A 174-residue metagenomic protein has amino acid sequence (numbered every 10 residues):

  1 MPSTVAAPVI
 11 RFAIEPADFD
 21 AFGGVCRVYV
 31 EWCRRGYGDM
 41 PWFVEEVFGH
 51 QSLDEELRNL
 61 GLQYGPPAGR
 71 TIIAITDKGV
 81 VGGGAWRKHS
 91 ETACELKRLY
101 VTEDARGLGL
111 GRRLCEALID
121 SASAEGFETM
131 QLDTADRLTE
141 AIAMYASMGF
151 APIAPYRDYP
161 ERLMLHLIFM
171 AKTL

Functional and structural regions predicted by a protein language model:
M1-P8: Basic/polar N-terminal segments that are highly enriched at the extreme N-terminus, encompassing both cleavable
A7, E128-Q131, A135-L174: C-terminal "cap" of GNAT-fold acetyltransferases
P8, F12-K97, T102-E103, C115-A117 (+3 more regions): Acetyl-CoA-dependent GNAT
T102-D104, L108, D136: Active-site acidic-Proline motif in GNAT/NAT acetyltransferases
L108, A124-E128: Short coil/turn segments at alpha/beta junctions that flank glycine-rich nucleotide-binding fingerprints
L108, R112, E116: Residues forming the Rossmann-fold NAD(P)(H) cofactor-binding site
